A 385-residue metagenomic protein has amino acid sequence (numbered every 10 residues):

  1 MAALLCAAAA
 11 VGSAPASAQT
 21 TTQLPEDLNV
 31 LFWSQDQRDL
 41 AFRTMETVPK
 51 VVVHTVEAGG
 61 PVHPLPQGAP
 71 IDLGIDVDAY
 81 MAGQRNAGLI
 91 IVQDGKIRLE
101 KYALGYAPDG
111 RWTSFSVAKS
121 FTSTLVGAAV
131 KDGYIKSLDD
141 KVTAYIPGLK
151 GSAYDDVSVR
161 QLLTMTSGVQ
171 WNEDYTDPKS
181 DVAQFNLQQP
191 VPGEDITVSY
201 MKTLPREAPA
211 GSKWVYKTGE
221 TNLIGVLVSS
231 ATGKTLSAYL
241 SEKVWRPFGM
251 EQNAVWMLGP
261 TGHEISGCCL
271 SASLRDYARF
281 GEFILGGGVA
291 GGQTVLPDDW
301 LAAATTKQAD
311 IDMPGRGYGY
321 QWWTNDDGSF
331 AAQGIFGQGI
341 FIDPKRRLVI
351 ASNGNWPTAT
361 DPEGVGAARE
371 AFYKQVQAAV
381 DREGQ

Functional and structural regions predicted by a protein language model:
A2-G12: Bacterial N-terminal signal peptides
L5-C6, A16, V289: Cleavable N-terminal signal peptides
A16-A107, I135, T164, A367-Q385: N-terminal leader/targeting segments and the immediately adjacent pre-domain N-terminus
G95, W112-L138, L162, I224-V228 (+1 more regions): Active-site SXXK
P108-D109, D174-T176, A183-T261: Catalytic-site signature segments of enzymes, centered on catalytic residues
T113, D132-Q170, T203, S230-C268 (+1 more regions): Active-site helix/loop module of the DD-peptidase/beta-lactamase fold, centered on the serine-lysine SxxK catalytic
E220-L227, S266-V289, Q338-N355: Active-site-proximal alpha-helical segments within enzyme catalytic domains
E251-A254, L301-V349, A359: Active-site Gly/Thr loop motif
